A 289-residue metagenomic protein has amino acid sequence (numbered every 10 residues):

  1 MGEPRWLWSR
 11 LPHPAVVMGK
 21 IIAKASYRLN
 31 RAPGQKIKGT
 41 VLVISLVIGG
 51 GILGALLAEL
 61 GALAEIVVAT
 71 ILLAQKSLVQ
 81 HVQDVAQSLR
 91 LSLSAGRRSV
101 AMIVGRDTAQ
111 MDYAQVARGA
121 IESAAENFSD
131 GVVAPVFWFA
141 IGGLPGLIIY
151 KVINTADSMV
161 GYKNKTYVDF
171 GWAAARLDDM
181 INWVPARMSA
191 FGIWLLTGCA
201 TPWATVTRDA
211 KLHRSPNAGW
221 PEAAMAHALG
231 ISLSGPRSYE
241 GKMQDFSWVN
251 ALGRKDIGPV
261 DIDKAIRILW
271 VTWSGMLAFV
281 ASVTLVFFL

Functional and structural regions predicted by a protein language model:
M1-I148, G161-L289: Hydrophobic alpha-helical transmembrane segments
V152, A156, V160: Active-site His/Glu-centered metal-binding helix of metallohydrolases
